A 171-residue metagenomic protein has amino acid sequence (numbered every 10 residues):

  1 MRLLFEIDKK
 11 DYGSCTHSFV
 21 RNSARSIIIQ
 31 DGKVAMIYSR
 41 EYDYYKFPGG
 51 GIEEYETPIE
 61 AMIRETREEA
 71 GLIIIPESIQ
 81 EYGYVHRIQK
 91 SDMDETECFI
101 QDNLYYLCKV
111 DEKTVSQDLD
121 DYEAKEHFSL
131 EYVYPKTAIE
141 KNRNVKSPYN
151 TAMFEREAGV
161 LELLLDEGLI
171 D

Functional and structural regions predicted by a protein language model:
M1-R25: Acidic, metal-coordinating catalytic segment for phosphate/diphosphate chemistry, firing primarily on the Nudix
S18, Y44-Y45, R87-K90: Short, solvent-exposed loop/turn segments at secondary-structure junctions
N22-A24, D102-L104, F128: Change "...and in nucleic-acid phosphodiester-cleaving endonucleases..." to "...and in nucleic-acid processing enzymes
I29-E69, I73: Conserved Nudix-box catalytic region and its N-terminal flanking loop in Nudix hydrolases and closely related
I73-G83: A short coil-to-beta-strand element that immediately follows conserved catalytic motifs
R87-Q117, E131: Active-site-adjacent beta-strand/loop module that shapes the phosphate/pyrophosphate-binding cleft
V115-D171: Nudix hydrolase/Nudix homology domain
